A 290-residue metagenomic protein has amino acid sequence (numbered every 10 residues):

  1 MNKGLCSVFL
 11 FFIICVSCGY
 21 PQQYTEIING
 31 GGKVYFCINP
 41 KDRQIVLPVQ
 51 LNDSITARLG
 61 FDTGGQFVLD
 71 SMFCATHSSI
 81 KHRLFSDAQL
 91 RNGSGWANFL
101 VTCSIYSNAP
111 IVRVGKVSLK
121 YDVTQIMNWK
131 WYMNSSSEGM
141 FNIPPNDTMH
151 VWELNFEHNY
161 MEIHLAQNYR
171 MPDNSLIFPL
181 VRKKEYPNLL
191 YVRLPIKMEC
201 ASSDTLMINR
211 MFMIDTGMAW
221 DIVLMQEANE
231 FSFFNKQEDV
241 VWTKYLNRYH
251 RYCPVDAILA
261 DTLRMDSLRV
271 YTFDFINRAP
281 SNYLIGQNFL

Functional and structural regions predicted by a protein language model:
M1-T25: Bacterial Sec-dependent N-terminal signal peptides
C18-L290: Pepsin/retropepsin-fold aspartyl endopeptidases
